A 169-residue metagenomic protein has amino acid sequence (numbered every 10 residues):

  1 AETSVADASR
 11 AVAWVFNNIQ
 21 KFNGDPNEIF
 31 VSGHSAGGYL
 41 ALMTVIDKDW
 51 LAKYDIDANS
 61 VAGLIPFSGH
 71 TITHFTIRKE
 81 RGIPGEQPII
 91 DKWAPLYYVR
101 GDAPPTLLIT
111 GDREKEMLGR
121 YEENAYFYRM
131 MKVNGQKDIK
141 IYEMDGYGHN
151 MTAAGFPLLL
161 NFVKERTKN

Functional and structural regions predicted by a protein language model:
A1-T3: Cap/lid segment of the alpha/beta-hydrolase catalytic domain
A6-A13, L42, Y97, A125 (+3 more regions): Solvent-exposed, polar/charged alpha-helical surfaces in well-ordered, non-transmembrane soluble domains, broadly
R10-E80, I90-D91: Primarily recognizes the serine-hydrolase "nucleophile elbow" in alpha/beta-hydrolase and SGNH/GDSL folds
E28, P105, D138-K140: Residues at the starts of beta-strands that form the adenosine-phosphate
S35, D112-E114, Y147: Residue-level signal for short, function-critical loop segments
D47-D49, R81-P84, E123-Y128, L160: Glycine-rich, phosphate-binding/catalytic loops in enzymes
D55-I77, E86-R129, V133: The feature captures the conserved acid-bearing segment of alpha/beta-hydrolase catalytic domains
I109, A125-Y128, K132-N169: C-terminal catalytic histidine-bearing segment of alpha/beta-hydrolase fold enzymes
